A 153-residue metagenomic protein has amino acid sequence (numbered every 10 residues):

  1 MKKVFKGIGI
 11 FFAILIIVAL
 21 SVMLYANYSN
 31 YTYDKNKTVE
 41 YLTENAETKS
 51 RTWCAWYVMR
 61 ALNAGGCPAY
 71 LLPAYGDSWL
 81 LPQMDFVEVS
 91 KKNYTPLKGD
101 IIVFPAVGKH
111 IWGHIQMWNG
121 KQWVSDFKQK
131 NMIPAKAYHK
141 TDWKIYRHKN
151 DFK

Functional and structural regions predicted by a protein language model:
M1-I17: N-terminal Sec-pathway targeting helices
F5, M23, E88-S90: N-terminal non-cleavable signal-anchor helices
G7, A46-K49, F86, Q116: Assembly/interface hotspot detector across virion components, adhesins/toxins, and nucleic-acid enzymes
I8, V58, L62, I102 (+1 more regions): Hydrophobic beta-strand residues in large extracellular and virion-surface proteins
A13, N30, S50-W53, K91 (+1 more regions): Residues at the start of alpha-helices and the adjacent loop-to-helix junctions
V22-P73: N-terminal capping segments
A26-Y33, E44, G108-K153: Aromatic- and glycine-rich peptidoglycan recognition patches
Y70-K136: ...with weaker cross-activation on analogous glycine-rich loops/strands in unrelated enzymes
